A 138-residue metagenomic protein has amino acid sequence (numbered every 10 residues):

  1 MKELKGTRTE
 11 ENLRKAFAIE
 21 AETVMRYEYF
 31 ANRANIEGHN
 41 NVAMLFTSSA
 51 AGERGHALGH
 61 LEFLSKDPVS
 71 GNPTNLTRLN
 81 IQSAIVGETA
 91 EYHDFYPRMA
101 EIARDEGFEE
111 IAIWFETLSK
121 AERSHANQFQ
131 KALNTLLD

Functional and structural regions predicted by a protein language model:
M1-D138: Non-heme di-metal
